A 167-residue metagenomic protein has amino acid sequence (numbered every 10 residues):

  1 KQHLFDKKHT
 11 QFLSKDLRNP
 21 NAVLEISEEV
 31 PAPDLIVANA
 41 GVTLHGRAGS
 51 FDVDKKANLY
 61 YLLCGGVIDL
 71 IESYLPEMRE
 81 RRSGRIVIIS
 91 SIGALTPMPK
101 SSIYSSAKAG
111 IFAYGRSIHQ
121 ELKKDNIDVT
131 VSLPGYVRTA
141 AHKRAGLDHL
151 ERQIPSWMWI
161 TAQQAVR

Functional and structural regions predicted by a protein language model:
F5-N19: Rossmann-fold cofactor-recognition segment
N39-L44: Conserved NAD(P)H cofactor-binding loop of Rossmann-fold oxidoreductase domains
R47-L59: Substrate-binding pocket helix/loop in short-chain dehydrogenase/reductase
G49, M98-S102: Active-site loop immediately N-terminal to the catalytic Tyr-X3-Lys motif of short-chain dehydrogenase/reductase
I71, A107: Active-site helix of classical SDR
S91: Residue(s) in the substrate-gating loop at a strand-loop-helix junction that position the organic substrate next
Q120-R167: SDR active-site lid
